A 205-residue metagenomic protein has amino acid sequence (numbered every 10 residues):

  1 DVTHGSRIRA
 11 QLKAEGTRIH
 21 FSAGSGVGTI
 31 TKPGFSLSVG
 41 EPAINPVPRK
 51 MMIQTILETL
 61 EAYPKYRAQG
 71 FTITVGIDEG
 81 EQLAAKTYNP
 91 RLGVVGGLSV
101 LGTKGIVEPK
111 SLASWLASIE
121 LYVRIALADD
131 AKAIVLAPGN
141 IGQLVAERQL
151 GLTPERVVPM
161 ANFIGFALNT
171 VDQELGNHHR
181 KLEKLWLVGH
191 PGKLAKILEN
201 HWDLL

Functional and structural regions predicted by a protein language model:
D1-K86, P90, R180: Generic N-terminal targeting/processing segments that precede catalytic cores or assembly contacts
L92-L98, T103-L205: A structural signal for small-residue-enriched, beta-sheet-centric alpha/beta enzyme cores and oligomeric scaffold folds
